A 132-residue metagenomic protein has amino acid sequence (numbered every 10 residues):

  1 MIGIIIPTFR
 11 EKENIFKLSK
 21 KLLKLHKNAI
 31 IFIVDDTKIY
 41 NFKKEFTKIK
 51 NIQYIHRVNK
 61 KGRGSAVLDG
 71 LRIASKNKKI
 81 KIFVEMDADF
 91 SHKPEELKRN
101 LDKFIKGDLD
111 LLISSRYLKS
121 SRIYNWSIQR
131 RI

Functional and structural regions predicted by a protein language model:
M1-G3, I30: Cell-envelope/extracellular polymer assembly enzymes that use nucleotide-activated donors
R10, D36-K38, K61, G70: Conserved short acidic donor-positioning loop in nucleotide-sugar-dependent glycosyltransferases
R10-K24: Short, well-formed alpha-helical segments that are part of the catalytic scaffolds of diverse glycosyltransferases
S19, N28-K38, I55-R57: Short beta-strand/loop segment that forms part of the nucleotide-sugar
L22, G70, D89: Residue-level signature of catalytic and energy-coupling elements of molecular machines, predominantly ATP/GTP-dependent
D35-K43, F90: A conserved acidic beta->alpha catalytic loop
R57-A74, P94-I132: Acceptor/aglycone-binding surface of glycosyltransferases and processive sugar-polymer synthases
K79-S91: Short beta-strand-to-loop acidic/aromatic patch adjacent to the donor-nucleotide binding site
